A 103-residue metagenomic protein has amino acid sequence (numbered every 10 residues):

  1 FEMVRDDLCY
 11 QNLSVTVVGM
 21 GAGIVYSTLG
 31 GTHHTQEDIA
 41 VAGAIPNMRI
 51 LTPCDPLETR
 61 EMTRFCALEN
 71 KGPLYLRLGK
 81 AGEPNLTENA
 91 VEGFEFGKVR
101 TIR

Functional and structural regions predicted by a protein language model:
F1-R103: Conserved thiamine diphosphate
